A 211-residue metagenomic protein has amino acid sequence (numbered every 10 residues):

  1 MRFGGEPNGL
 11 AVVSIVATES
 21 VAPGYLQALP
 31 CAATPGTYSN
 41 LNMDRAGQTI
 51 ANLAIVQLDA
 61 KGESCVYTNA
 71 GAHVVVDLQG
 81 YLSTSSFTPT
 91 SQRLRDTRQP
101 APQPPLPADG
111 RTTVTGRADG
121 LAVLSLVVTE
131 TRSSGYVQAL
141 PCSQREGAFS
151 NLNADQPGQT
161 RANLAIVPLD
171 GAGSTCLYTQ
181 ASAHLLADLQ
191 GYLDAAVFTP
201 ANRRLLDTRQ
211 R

Functional and structural regions predicted by a protein language model:
M1-R211: Short edge beta-strands and adjacent beta->alpha junctions
